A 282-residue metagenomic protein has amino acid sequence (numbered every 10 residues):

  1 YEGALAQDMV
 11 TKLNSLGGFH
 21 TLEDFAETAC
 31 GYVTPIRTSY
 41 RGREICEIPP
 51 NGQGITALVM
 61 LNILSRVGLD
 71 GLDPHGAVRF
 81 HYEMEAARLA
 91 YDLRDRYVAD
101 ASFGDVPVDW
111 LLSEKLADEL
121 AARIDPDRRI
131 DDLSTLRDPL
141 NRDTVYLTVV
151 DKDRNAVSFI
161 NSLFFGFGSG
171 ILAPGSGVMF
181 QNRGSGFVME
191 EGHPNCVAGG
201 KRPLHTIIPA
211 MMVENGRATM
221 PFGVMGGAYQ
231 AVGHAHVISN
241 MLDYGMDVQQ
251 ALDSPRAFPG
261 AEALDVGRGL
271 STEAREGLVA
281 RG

Functional and structural regions predicted by a protein language model:
Y1-P50, W110-L111, A121-P139, L147-D151: Accessory "access/gating" subregions that flank catalytic or transport cores
E2-N14, V224-M246: Alpha-helical support elements that line or immediately flank enzyme active sites and cofactor-binding pockets
A6, R66-L163, G175-S176, R183: Internal maturation/activation junctions in enzymes
F19-T21, N155-M220, Y244, V248: Active-site rim segments in enzyme catalytic domains, especially the processed small/beta chain of N-terminal
V33-P35, A57, R142-L147, A156 (+1 more regions): Short glycine-rich loop/turn motifs
C46-G54, T144-T148, S158-I171, V224-Q230: Glycine-rich phosphate/pyrophosphate-binding beta-alpha loops
D153, K201, H234, D243-G282: Extended C-terminal subregions enriched in glycine
